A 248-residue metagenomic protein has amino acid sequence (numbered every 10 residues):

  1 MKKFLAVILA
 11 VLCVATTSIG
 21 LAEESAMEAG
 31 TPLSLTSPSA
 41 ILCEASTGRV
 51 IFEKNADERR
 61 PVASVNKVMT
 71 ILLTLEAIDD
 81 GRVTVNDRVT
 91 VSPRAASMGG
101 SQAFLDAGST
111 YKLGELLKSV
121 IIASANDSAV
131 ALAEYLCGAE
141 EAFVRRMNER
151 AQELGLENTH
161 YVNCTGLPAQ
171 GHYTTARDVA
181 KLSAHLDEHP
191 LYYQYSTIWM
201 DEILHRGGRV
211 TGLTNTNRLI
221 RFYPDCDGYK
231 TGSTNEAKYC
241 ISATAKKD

Functional and structural regions predicted by a protein language model:
M1, L156-H160, P168-D248: Domain-terminus/edge residues, biased toward the C-terminal soluble/receptor-binding domains of extracytoplasmic
M1-I8: Positively charged n-region of N-terminal signal peptides that target proteins for export
L9, C13-T17: Hydrophobic core
T16, K54, A77, L204-G207 (+1 more regions): Residue-level detector of alpha-helical segments with a strong bias toward transmembrane helices and their helix-loop
S18-A22: Sec/Tat signal peptide C-region and signal peptidase I cleavage site
E23-R177, K181, L186-P190, K247: Active-site-adjacent loops and short helices of periplasmic peptidoglycan-processing enzymes
